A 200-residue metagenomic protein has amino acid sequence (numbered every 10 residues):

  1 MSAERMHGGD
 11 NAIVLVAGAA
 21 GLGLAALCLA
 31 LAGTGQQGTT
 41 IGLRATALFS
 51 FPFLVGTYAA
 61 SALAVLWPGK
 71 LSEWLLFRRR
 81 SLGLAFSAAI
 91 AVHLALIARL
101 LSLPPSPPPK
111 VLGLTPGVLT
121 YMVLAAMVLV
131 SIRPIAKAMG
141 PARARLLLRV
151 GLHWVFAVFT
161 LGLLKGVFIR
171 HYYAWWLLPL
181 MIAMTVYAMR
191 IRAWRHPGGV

Functional and structural regions predicted by a protein language model:
S2-V200: Membrane-embedded alpha-helical bundles that constitute the cytochrome b-like, heme-associated redox core of multi-pass
